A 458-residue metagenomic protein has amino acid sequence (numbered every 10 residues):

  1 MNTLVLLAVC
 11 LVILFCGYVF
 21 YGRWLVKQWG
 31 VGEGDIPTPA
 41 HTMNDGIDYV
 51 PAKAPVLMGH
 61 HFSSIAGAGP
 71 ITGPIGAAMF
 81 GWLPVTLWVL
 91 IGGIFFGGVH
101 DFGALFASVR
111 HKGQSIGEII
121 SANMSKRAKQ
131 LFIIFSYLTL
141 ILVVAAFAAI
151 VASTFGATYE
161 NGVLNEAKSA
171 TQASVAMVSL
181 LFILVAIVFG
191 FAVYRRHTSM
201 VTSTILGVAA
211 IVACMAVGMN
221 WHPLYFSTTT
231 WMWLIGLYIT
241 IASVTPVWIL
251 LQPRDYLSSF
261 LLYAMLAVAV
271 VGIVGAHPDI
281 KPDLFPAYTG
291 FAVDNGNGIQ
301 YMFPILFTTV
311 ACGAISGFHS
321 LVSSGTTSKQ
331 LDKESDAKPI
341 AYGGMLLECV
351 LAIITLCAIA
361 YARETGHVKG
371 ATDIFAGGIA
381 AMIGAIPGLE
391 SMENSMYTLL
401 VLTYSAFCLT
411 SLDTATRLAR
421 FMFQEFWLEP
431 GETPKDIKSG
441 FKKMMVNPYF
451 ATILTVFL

Functional and structural regions predicted by a protein language model:
N2-V19, A77-A107, G117, A176-F182 (+4 more regions): Extracellular loop-to-transmembrane helix junctions
C16-I71, S259, Y301, I305: Membrane-interface "cap" regions at the ends of multi-pass membrane proteins
R23-V50, G76, L90, V99-A128 (+4 more regions): Flexible loop linkers connecting adjacent transmembrane helices in multi-pass alpha-helical membrane transporters
A52-H111, A122-K126, V143, A148-Y159 (+4 more regions): Membrane-interface helix-loop-helix modules in multi-pass membrane proteins
A68-I75, G92-I94, H100, A104 (+4 more regions): Membrane-helix boundary/coupling elements in multi-pass transport proteins
N123-I141, G343-V350, M392-M396, E425-L458: Loop-to-transmembrane helix boundary motifs in multi-pass membrane proteins
F191-R195, A209-W233, I241-S243, Y263-A292 (+1 more regions): Hydrophobic alpha-helical segments and their helix-loop junctions in multi-pass secondary transporters
I273-F291, L346-I379, T414: Extracellular/periplasmic helix-exit of transmembrane alpha-helices
